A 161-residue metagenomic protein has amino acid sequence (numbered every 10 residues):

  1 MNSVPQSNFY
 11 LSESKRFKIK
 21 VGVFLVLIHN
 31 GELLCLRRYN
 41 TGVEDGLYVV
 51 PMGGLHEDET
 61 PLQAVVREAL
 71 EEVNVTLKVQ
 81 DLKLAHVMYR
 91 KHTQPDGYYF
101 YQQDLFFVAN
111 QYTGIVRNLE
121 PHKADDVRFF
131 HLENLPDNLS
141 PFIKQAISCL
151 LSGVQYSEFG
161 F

Functional and structural regions predicted by a protein language model:
M1-F24: Acidic, metal-coordinating catalytic segment for phosphate/diphosphate chemistry, firing primarily on the Nudix
K15-I19, L47, G97-Q103, P121-A124: A generic structural micro-feature
E32-E72: Conserved Nudix-box catalytic region and its N-terminal flanking loop in Nudix hydrolases and closely related
T76-H86: A short coil-to-beta-strand element that immediately follows conserved catalytic motifs
H86-V116: Active-site-adjacent beta-strand/loop module that shapes the phosphate/pyrophosphate-binding cleft
R117-C149: NUDIX/MutT-family hydrolases
Q145-F161: Charged phosphate-binding loop/patch that engages nucleotide di/tri-phosphates or the phosphate backbone of nucleic
